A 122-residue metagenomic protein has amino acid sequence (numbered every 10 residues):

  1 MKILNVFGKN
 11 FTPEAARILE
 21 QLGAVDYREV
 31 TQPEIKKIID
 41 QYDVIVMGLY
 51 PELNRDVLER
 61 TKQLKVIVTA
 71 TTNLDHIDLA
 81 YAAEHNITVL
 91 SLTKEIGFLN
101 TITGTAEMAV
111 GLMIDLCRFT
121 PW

Functional and structural regions predicted by a protein language model:
M1-Y42: N-terminal glycine-/charge-rich "phosphate-binding" loop or analogous flexible N-terminal tail
V44-W122: Phosphate/diphosphate ligand-binding glycine-rich loop within oxidoreductases
